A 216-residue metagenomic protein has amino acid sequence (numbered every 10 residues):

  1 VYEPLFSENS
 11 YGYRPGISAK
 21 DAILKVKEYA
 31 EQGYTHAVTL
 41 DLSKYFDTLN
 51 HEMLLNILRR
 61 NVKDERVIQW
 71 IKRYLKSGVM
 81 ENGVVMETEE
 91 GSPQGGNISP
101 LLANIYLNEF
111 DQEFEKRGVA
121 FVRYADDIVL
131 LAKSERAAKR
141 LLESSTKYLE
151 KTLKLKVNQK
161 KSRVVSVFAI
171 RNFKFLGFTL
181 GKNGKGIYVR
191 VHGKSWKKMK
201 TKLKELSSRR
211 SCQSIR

Functional and structural regions predicted by a protein language model:
L5-V167, N172: Conserved polymerase palm-domain catalytic core
K76, T152-R216: A conserved non-catalytic segment of reverse transcriptases and RNA-directed RNA polymerases corresponding to the late
